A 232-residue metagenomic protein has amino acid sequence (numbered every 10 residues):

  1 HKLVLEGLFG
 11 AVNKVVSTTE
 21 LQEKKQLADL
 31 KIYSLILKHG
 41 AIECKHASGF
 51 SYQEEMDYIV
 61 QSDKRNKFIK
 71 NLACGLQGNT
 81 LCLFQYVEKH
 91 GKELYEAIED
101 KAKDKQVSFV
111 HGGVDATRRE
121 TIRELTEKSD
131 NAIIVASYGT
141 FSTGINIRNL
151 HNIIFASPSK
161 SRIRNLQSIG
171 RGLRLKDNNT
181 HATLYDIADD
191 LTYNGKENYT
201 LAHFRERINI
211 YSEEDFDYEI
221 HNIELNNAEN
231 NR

Functional and structural regions predicted by a protein language model:
H1-K2, V114-I122, R162-G170: Short, charged, surface-exposed secondary-structure boundary motifs
H1-Y33, Y211: Post-DEXD/H (motif II) to motif III coupling segment of the RecA-like Helicase ATP-binding lobe
F9-V12, A28-K31, K103-Q106, R148-N152 (+2 more regions): Short glycine-/polar-rich loops that comprise or flank the Walker A/P-loop and associated switch/sensor motifs
C44-Q85, K89-D100: Conserved interdomain hinge at the start of the Helicase C-terminal
L81, H90-E93, K105-S142: Conserved helicase ATPase core of P-loop NTP-dependent helicases/translocases
V135-A136, T143-P158, Q167, H181-D186: A short beta-strand element within the Helicase C-terminal
R171-R205: Conserved segment of the helicase C-terminal RecA-like domain
T183, E197-R232: Long, hydrophobic alpha-helical segments
